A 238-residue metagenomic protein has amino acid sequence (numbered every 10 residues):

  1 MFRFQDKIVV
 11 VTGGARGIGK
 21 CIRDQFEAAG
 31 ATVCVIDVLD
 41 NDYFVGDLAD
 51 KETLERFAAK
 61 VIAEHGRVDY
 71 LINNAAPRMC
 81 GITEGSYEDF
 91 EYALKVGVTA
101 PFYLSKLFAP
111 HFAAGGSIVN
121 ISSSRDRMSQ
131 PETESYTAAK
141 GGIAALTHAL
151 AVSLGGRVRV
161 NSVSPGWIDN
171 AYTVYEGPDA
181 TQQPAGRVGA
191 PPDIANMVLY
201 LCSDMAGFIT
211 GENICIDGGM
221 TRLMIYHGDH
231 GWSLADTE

Functional and structural regions predicted by a protein language model:
F2-V33: Canonical Rossmann dinucleotide-binding motif of NAD(H)/NADP(H)-dependent dehydrogenases/reductases, specifically
N74-M79, G219: Conserved NAD(P)H cofactor-binding loop of Rossmann-fold oxidoreductase domains
G81-L94, D179: Substrate-binding pocket helix/loop in short-chain dehydrogenase/reductase
S105, A139, T147: Active-site helix of classical SDR
P110, A151-G156, G207: Alpha-helical segment proximal to the catalytic Tyr-Lys
S162-V163, G177-I209, I216-G218: C-terminal helical subdomain
T210-E238: Short C-terminal tail/terminal secondary-structure segment of NAD(P)H-dependent dehydrogenase/reductase domains
